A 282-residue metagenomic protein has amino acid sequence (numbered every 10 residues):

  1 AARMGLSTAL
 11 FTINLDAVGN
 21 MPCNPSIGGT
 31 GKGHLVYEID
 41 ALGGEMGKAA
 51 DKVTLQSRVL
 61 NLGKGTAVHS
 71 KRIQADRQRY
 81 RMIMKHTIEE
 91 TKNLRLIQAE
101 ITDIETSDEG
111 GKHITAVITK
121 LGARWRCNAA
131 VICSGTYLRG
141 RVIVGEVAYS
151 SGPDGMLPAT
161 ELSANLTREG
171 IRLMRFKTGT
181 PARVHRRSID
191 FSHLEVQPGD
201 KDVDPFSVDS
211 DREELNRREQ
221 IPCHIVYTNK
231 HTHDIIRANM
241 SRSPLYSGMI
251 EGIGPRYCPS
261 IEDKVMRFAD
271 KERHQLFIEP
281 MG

Functional and structural regions predicted by a protein language model:
R3-D103, A129, C133-L162, T167-I236 (+1 more regions): Conserved N-terminal/central alpha/beta ligand/cofactor-binding core
I13, T119, C133, I278-P280: Hydrophobic side chains in beta-strands
L96, I114, R273-Q275: Broad gene-expression machinery/nucleic-acid interaction feature
I104-R124, A130: Conserved beta-strand-loop-beta-strand element in the redox core of flavoprotein oxidoreductases
R126-C133, E272-L276: Short coil-to-beta-strand
A238-G282: C-terminal catalytic lobe of FAD-dependent flavoproteins
